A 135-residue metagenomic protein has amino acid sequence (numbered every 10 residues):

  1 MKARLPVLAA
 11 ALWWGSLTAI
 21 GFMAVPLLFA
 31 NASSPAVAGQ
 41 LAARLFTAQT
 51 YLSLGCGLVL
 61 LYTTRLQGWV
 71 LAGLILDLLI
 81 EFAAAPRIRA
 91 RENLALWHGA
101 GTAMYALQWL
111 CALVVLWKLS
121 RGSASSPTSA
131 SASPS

Functional and structural regions predicted by a protein language model:
M1-S135: Polytopic transmembrane helical bundles with strong interfacial aromatic enrichment
